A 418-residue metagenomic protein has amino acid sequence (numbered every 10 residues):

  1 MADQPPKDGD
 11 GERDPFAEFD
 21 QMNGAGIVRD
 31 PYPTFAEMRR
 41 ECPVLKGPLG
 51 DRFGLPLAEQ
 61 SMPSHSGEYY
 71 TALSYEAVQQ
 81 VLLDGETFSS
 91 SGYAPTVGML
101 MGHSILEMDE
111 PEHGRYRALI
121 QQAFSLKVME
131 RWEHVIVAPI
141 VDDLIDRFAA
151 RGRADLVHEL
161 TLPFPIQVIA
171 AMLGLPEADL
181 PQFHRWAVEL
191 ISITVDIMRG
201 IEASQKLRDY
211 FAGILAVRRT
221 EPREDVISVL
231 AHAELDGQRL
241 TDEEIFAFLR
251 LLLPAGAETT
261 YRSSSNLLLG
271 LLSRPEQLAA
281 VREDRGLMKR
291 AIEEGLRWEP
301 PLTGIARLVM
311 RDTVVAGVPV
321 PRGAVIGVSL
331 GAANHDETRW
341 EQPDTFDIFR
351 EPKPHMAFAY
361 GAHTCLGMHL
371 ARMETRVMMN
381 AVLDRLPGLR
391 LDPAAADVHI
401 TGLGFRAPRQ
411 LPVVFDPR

Functional and structural regions predicted by a protein language model:
M1-R418: Cytochrome P450
